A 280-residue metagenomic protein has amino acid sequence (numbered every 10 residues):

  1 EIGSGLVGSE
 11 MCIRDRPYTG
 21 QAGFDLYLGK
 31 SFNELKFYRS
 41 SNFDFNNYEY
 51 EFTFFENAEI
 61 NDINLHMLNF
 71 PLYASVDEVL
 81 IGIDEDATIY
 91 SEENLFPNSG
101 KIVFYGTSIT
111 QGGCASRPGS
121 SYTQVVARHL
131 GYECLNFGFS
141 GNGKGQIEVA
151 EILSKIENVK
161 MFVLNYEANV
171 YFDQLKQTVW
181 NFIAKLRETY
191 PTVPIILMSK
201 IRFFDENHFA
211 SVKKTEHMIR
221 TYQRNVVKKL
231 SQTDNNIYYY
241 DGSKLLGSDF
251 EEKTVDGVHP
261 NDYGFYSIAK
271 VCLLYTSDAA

Functional and structural regions predicted by a protein language model:
E1-R16, Y275-A280: Conserved small/polar residues in nucleotide/adenosyl-binding loops
R16-G23: Short coil-to-beta strand junction motifs in C2/discoidin
S40-T88: Extended acidic/polar, glycine-enriched regions that form or flank non-catalytic beta-rich accessory modules
F70-G143, I147-N158: Serine-esterase "nucleophile elbow" of acetyl-processing enzymes
V126, G143-T189, K200-N207: Oxyanion-hole/transition-state-stabilizing segment in secreted/luminal serine hydrolases and related acyltransferases
Y190-P194: A short helix->loop->beta-strand "cap" motif at the edges of active sites that frequently abuts
F203-D241: Substrate-gating cap/lid alpha-helix
V255-S277: Histidine-centered active-site loop/cap adjacent to the catalytic His in serine esterases/O-acetyl transfer systems
